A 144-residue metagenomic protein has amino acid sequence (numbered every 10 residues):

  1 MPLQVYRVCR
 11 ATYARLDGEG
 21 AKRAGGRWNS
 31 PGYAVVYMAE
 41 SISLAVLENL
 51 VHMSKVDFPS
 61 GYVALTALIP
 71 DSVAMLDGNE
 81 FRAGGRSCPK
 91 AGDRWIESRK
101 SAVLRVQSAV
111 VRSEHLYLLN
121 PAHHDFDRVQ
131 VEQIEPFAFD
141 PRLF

Functional and structural regions predicted by a protein language model:
M1-D57: Long, hydrophobic N-terminal alpha-helical segment
P2-D17, S30, F58-F144: Active-site and NAD+-binding cores of ADP-ribose-processing enzymes
